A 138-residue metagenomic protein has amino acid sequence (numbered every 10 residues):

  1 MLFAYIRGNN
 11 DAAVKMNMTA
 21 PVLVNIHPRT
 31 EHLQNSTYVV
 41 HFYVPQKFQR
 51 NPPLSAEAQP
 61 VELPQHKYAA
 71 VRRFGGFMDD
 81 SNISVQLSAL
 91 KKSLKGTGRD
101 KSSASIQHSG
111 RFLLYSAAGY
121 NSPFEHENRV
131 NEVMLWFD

Functional and structural regions predicted by a protein language model:
M1-D138: A solvent-exposed interaction/effector surface
